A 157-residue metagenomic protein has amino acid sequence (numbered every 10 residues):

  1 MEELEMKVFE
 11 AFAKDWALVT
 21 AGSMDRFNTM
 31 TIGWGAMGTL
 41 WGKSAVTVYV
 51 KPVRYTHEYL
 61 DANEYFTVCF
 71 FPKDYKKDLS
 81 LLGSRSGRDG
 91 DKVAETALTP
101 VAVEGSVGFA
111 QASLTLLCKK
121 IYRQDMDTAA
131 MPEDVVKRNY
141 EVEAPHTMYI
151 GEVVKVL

Functional and structural regions predicted by a protein language model:
M1-L157: Basic, polyanion-binding surface patches
